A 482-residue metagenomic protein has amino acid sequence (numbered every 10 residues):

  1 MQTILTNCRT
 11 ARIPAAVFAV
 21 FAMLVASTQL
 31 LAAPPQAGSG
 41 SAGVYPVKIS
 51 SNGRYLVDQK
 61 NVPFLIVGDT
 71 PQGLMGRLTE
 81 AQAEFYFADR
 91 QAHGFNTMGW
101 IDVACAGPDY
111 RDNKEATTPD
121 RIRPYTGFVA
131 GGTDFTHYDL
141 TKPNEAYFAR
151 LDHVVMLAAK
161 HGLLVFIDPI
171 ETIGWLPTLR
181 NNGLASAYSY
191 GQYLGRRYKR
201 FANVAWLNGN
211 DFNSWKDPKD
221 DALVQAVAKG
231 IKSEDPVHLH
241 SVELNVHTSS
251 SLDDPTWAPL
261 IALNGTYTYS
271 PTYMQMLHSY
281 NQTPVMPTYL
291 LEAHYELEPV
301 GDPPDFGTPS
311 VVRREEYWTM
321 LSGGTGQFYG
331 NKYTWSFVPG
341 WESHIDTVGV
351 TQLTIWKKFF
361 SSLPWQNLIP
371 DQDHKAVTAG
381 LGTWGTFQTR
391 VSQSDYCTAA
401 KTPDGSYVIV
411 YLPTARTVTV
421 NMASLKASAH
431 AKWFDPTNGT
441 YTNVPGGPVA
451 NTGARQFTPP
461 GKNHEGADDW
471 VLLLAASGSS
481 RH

Functional and structural regions predicted by a protein language model:
Q2-F18: Bacterial N-terminal signal peptides that target proteins for export
A15-Q29: Bacterial N-terminal signal peptides
T28-Q36: Signal peptide processing junction and immediate N-terminal pro/mature segment of secreted/exported proteins
A37, E296-E298, S310-G447, T458-H482: Aromatic- and carboxylate-lined catalytic core of secreted/periplasmic carbohydrate-active enzymes
A37-V57: Short acidic, Pro/Gly- and aromatic-enriched capping/linker segments at domain boundaries
S50-L263, Y267-M274: Active-site mouth of glycoside hydrolases
F212-N213, V246-H247, I261, M276-V312: Active-site clefts of carbohydrate-active enzymes
G453-R455: Short strand-edge motifs at loop-to-beta-strand transitions and within beta-strands of extracellular beta-rich domains
